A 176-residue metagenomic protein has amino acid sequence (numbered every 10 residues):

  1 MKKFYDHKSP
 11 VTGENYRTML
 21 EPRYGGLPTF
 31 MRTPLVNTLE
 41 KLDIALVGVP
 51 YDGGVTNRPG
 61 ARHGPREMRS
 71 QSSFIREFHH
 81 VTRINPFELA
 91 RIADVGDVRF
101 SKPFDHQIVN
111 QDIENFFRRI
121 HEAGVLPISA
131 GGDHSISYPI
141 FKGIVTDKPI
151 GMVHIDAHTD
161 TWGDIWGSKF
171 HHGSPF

Functional and structural regions predicted by a protein language model:
K2-F176: Conserved alpha-helical scaffold segments that buttress catalytic/binding sites
